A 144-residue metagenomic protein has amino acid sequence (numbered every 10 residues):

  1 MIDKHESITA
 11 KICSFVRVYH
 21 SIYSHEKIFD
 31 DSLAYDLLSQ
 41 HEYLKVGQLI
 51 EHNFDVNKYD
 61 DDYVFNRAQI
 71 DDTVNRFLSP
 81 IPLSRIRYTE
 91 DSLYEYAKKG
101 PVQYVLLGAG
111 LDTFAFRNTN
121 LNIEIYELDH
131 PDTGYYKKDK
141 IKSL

Functional and structural regions predicted by a protein language model:
M1-V105, L111-L144: Rossmann-like AdoMet
